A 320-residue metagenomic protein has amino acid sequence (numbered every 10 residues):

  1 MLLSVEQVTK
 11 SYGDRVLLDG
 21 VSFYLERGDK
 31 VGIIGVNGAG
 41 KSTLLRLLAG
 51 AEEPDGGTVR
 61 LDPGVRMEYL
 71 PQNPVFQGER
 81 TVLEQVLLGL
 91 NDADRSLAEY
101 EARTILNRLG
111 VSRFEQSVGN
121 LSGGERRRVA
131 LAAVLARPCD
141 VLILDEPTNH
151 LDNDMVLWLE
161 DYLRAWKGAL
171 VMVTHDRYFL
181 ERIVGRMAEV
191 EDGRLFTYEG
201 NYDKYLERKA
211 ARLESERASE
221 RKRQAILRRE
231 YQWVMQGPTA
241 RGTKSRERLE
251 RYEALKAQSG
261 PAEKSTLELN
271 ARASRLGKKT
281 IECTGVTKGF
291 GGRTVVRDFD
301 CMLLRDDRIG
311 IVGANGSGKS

Functional and structural regions predicted by a protein language model:
M1-R221, S265, L269-S320: ABC ATP-binding cassette signature C-motif
R208-R251, L255-A262: Intracellular alpha-helical coupling/juxtamembrane segments of multi-pass membrane proteins
